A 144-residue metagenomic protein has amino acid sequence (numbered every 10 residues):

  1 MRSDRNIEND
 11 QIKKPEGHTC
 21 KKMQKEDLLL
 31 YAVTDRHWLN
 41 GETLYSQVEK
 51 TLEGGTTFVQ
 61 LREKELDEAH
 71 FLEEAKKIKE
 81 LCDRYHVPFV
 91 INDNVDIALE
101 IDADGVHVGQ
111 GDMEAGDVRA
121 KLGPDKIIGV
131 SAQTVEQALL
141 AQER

Functional and structural regions predicted by a protein language model:
R2, G17-D112, A120-Q133, L140-E143: Conserved N-terminal beta1-alpha1 strand-loop-helix module at the mouth
D4, E8-D10, E16: Acidic, Ala/Val/Gly-enriched low-complexity intrinsically disordered segments
D117: CoA-thioester-processing core
